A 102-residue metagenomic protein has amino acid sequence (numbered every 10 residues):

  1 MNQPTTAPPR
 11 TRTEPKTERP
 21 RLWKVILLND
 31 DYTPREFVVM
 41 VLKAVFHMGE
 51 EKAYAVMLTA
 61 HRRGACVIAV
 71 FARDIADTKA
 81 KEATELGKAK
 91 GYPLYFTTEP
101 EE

Functional and structural regions predicted by a protein language model:
M1-E102: Terminal domain-initiation and capping elements
